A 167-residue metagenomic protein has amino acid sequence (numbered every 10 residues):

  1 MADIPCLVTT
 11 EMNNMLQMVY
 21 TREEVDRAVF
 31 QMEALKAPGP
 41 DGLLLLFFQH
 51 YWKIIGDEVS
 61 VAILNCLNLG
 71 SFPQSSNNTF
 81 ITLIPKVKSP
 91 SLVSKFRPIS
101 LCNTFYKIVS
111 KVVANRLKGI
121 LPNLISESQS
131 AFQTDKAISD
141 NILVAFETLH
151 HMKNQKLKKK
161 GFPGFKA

Functional and structural regions predicted by a protein language model:
M1-S94, I108: Surface-exposed loop/turn segments and immediately adjacent short secondary-structure elements within folded domains
A34-G39, L64, N68-S71, K118 (+3 more regions): Short amphipathic alpha-helices and their capping/turn residues within compact interaction modules
K36-L43, L92-L101, I142-A167: Conserved catalytic palm subdomain of right-hand nucleotidyl-transferase polymerases, strongest for RNA-directed enzymes
L43-Y51, Q129-K136, F165-A167: Conserved short loop/turn motifs at secondary-structure junctions
P73-S75, I138-N141: A short catalytic or substrate-binding loop motif that flags glycine-/basic-rich loops and adjacent residues that bind
S76, E127, K159-F162: Short secondary-structure junction motifs
I84-K86, T104, D135: Structured beta-strand/turn binding interfaces of compact recognition modules in eukaryotic regulators
S94-I125, L143-L149: Conserved pre-motif C helix in the palm subdomain of viral-like polymerases
